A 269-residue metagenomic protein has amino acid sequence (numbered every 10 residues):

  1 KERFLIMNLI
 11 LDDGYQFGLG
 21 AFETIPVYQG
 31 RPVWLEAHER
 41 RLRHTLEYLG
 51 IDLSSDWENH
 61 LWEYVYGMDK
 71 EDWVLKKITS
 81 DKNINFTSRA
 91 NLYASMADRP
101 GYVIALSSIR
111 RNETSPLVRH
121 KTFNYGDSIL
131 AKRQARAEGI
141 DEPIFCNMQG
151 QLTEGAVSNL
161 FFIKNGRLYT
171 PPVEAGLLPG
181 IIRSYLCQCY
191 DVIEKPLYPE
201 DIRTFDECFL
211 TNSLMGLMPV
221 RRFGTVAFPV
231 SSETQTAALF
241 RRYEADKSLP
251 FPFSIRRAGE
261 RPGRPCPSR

Functional and structural regions predicted by a protein language model:
E2-L53, N59-Y66, N83-E260, C266-R269: Helix-start/capping segments and mature chain N-termini
K70-D81, N85: Ordered, amphipathic secondary-structure segments that act as subunit-interaction surfaces in large macromolecular
